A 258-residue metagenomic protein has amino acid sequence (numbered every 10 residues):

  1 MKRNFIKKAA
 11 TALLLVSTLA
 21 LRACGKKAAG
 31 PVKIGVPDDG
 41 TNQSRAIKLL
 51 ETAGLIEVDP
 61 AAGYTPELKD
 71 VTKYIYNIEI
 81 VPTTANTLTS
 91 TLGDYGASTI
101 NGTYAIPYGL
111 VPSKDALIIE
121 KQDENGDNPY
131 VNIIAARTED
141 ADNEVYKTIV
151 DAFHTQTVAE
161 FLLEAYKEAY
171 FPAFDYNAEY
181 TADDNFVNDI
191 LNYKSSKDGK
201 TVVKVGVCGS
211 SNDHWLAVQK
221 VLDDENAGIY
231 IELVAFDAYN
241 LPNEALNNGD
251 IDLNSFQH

Functional and structural regions predicted by a protein language model:
A20-A23: C-terminal motif of bacterial Sec signal peptides marking the signal peptidase cleavage site
G25-V32, Y180-K204, D223: Immediate post-signal peptide segment of exported/extracytoplasmic ligand-binding proteins
G30-G35, D198-S210, I229-A235: Short, well-ordered beta-strand elements
S44-I47, V145, D151-Y176: Periplasmic-binding protein-like
K48-I56, A61, E67-K69, C208-E232 (+1 more regions): Short, polar/charged alpha-helical segment
A62-S90, L233-E244: Short helix-initiation/N-cap motifs at beta->coil->alpha
T84-N86, G93-I106, S210-S211, D237-Y239 (+2 more regions): Beta->alpha turn/N-cap motifs
P129-T148: A bilobed periplasmic-binding-protein/Venus flytrap-type ligand-binding module shared by bacterial periplasmic
